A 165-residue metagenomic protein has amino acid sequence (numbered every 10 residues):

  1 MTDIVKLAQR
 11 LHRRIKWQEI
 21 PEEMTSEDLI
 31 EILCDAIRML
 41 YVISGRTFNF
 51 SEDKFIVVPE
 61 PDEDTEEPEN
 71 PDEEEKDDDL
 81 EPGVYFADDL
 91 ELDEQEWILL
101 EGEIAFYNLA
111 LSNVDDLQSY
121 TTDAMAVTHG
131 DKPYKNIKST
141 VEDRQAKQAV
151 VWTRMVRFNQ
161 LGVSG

Functional and structural regions predicted by a protein language model:
M1-L90, V150-G165: Conserved short "hinge" loops at termini or chain/domain junctions
C34, D78-D79, L99-L100, N113 (+3 more regions): Short linear sequence motifs
L92-S139: Amphipathic protein-protein interaction modules
D131-V156: Glycine-rich, aromatic-bearing surface loops/beta-hairpins
